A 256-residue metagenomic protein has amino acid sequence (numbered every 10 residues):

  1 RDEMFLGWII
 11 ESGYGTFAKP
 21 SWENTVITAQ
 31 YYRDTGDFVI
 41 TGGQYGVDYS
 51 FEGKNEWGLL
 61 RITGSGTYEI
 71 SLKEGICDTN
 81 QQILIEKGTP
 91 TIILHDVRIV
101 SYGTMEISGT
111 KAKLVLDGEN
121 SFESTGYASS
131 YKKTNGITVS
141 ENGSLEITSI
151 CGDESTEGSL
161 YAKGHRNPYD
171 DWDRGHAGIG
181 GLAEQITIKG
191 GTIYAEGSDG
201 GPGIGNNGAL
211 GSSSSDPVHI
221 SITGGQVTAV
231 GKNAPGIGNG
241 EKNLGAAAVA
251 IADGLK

Functional and structural regions predicted by a protein language model:
R1-A18: Surface-exposed interfaces of beta-sheet-rich extracellular modules
D2, T63-E69, L84-I93, E106-S124 (+3 more regions): Surface-exposed loop/turn motifs in large extracellular/passenger domains
W8, Y32-N55, G225, G236-G240 (+1 more regions): Extracellular/surface-exposed low-complexity segments
G13-F17, E56-L60, T134: Short, solvent-exposed S/T- and G/P-enriched segments that are highly enriched in secreted/extracellular and lumenal
G15-D34: Conserved "repeat-terminator" motif of extracellular CCP/Sushi domains
D34-R98: N-terminal domain-start segments of secreted/luminal proteins
Y102: His/Asp/Glu-rich metal-coordinating catalytic cores of metallo-dependent phosphodiesterases/hydrolases acting on
S129-S130: Polytopic alpha-helical membrane proteins, predominantly small-molecule transporters/carriers
